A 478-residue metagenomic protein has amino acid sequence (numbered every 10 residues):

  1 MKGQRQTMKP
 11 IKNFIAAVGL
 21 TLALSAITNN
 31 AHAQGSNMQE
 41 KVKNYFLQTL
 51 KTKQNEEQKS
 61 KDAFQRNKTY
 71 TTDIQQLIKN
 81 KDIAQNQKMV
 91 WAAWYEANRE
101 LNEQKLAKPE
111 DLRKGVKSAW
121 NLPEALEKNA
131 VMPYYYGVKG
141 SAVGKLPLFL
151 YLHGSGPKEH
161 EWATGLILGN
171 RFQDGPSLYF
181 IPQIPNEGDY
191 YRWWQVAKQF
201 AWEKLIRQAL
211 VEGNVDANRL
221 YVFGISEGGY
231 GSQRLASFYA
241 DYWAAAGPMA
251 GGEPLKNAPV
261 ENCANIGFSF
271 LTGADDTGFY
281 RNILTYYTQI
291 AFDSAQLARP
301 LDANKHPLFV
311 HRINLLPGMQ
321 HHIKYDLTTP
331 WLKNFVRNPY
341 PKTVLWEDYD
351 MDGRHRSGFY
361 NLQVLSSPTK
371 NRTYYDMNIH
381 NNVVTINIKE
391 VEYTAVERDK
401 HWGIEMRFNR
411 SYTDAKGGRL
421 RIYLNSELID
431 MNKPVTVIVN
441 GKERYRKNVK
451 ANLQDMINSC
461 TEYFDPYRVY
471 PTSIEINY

Functional and structural regions predicted by a protein language model:
Q34-L146, Y445-Y478: A domain-start/cap signature at the N-terminus of enzymes
K139-G144, Y190-S226, A240: Gly/Ser-rich "nucleophile elbow"/oxyanion-hole loop immediately N-terminal to the catalytic nucleophile in hydrolases
S141-Y191: Short substrate-entry loop that stabilizes the transition state in hydrolases
N218-A264: Primarily recognizes the serine-hydrolase "nucleophile elbow" in alpha/beta-hydrolase and SGNH/GDSL folds
N265-G273: Catalytic His-Asp charge-relay segment
L271, T277, I283-T285, L297-A395 (+1 more regions): C-terminal catalytic histidine-bearing segment of alpha/beta-hydrolase fold enzymes
T272-V310, D399-R419, N425-K433: Active-site-adjacent alpha-helix of alpha/beta-hydrolase-fold enzymes
G353-Y478: C-terminal beta-sandwich/jelly-roll accessory domains of carbohydrate-active enzymes
